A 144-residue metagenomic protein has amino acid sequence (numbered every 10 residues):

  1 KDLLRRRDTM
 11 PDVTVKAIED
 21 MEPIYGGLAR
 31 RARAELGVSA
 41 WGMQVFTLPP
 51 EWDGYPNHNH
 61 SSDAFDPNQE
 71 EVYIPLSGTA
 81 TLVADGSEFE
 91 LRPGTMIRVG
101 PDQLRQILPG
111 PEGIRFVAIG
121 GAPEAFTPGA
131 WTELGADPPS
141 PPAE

Functional and structural regions predicted by a protein language model:
K1-P50, Y55, G129-E144: A short, N-terminal "cap"/entry segment at the start of jelly-roll beta-barrel domains of the cupin/DSBH fold
G37, H58, D63-D66: Short loop/turn motifs at secondary-structure junctions and domain boundaries
V45-P49, A64-L82: Short, conserved beta-strand element in jelly-roll/cupin
P56, L82-V83, V99, R105-P111: Short beta-strand His + acidic residue motifs that chelate non-heme Fe in jelly-roll/DSBH and cupin folds
V72, T79-T81, E88, L104 (+1 more regions): Structural motif
G86-D102: Short acidic-glycine-tyrosine-enriched beta hairpin
L108-E144: Double-stranded beta-helix
